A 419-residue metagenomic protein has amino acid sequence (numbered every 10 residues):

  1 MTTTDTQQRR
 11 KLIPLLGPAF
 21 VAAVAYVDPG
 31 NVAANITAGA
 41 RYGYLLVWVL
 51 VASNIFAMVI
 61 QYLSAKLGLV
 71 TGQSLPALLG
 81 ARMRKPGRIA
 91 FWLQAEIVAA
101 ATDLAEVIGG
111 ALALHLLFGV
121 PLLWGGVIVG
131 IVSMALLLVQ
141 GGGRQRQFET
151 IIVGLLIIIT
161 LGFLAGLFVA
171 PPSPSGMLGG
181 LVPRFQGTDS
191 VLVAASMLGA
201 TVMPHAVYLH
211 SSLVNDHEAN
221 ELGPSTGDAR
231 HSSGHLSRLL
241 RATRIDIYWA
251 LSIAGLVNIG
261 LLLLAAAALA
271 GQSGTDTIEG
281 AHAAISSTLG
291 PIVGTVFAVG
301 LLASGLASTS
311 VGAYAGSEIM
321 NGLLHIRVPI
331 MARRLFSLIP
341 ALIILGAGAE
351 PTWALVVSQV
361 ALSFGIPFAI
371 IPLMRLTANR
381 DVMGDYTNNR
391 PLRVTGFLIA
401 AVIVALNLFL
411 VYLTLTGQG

Functional and structural regions predicted by a protein language model:
M1-G30, P86, I157, V193 (+1 more regions): Membrane-interface "cap" regions at the ends of multi-pass membrane proteins
T2, A34-G39, Y62-G87, V139-R146 (+3 more regions): Flexible loop linkers connecting adjacent transmembrane helices in multi-pass alpha-helical membrane transporters
A22, V49-R82, F91-I97: Juxtamembrane transmembrane-helix boundary signature
F56-Q61, P86-E106, L114-Q140, G199-A200 (+1 more regions): Helix-loop-helix module between adjacent transmembrane segments
A57-V70, V214-E218, L222-A229, S252-G280: Extracellular/periplasmic helix-exit of transmembrane alpha-helices
P86-R88, L123-G126, I292-G294, A298 (+2 more regions): Loop-to-transmembrane helix boundary motifs in multi-pass membrane proteins
W92-E96, L117-V139, I157-G162, R327-I343 (+1 more regions): Transmembrane alpha-helical segments of multi-pass small-molecule transport proteins
L156-V182, V191-S212, L373-D381, L406-Q418: Hydrophobic alpha-helical segments and their helix-loop junctions in multi-pass secondary transporters
